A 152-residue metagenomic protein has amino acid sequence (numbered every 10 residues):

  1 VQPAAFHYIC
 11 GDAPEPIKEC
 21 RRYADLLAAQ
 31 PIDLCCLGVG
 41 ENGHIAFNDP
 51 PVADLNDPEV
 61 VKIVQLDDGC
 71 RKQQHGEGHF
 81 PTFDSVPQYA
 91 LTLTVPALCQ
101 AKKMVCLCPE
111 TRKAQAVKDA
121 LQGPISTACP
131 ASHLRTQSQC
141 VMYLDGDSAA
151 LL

Functional and structural regions predicted by a protein language model:
V1-L152: Conserved phosphate- and dinucleotide-binding cores of soluble alpha/beta proteins, encompassing both enzyme active
